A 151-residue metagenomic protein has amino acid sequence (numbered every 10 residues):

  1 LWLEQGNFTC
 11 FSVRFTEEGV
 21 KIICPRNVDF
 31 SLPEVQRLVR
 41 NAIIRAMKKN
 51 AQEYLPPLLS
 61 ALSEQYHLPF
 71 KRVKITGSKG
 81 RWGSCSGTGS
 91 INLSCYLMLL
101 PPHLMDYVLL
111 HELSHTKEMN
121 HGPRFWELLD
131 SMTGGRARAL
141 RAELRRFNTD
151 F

Functional and structural regions predicted by a protein language model:
L1-D106, T116-F151: Active-site-proximal or metal-binding-adjacent scaffold patches in catalytic folds
L109: Walker B beta-strand of ABC/ABC-like P-loop ATPase nucleotide-binding domains, specifically the conserved hydrophobic
E112: Walker B catalytic acidic pair
